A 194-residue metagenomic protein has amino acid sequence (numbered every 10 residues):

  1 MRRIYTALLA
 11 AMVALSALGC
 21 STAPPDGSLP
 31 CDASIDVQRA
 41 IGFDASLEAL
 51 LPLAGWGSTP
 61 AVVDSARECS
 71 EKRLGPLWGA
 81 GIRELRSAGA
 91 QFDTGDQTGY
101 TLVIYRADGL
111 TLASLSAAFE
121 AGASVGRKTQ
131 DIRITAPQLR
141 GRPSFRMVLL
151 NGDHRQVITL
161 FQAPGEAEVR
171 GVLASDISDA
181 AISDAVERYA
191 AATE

Functional and structural regions predicted by a protein language model:
M1-L8: Bacterial N-terminal signal peptides that target proteins for export
L9-A14: Hydrophobic helical h-region of N-terminal Sec-dependent signal peptides in bacterial secretory/periplasmic proteins
S16-G19: C-terminal motif of bacterial Sec signal peptides marking the signal peptidase cleavage site
S21-S87, R140: N-terminal "mature-domain start" segment
E84-A117: A short acidic-to-branched-hydrophobic micro-motif
A117-G122, Y189: Short amphipathic alpha-helices in soluble, non-transmembrane regions that often serve as interface/regulatory elements
A123-T129: Extracellular glycoprotein-like low-complexity segments
D131-E194: A short, solvent-exposed beta-edge/loop patch
